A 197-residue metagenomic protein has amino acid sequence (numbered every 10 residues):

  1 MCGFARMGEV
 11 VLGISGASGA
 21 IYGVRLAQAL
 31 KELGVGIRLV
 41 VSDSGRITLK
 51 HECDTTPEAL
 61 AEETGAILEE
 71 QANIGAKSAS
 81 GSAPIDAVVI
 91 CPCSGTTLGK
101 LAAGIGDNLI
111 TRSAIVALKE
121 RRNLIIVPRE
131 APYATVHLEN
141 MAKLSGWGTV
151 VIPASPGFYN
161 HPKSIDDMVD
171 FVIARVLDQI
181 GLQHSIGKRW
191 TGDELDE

Functional and structural regions predicted by a protein language model:
C2-I125, R129-E197: A cross-family phosphate/adenosyl-ligand binding-site feature
